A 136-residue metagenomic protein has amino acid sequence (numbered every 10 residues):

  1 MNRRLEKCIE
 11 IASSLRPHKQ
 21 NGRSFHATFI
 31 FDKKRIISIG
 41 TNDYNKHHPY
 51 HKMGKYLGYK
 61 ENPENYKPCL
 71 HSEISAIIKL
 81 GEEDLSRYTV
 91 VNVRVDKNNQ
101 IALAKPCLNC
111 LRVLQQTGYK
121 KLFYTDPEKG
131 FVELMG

Functional and structural regions predicted by a protein language model:
M1-G136: Zinc-dependent deaminase catalytic domain
